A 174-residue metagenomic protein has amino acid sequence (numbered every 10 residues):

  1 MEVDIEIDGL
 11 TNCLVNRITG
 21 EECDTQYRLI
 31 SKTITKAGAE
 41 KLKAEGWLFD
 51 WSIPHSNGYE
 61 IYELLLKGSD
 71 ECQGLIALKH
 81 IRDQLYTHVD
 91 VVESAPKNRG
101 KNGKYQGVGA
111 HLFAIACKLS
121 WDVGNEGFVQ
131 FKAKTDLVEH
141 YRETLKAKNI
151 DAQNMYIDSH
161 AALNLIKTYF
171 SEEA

Functional and structural regions predicted by a protein language model:
M1-G103, K118-F128, D136-E139, E143-A174: Non-catalytic substrate-recognition and accessory regions of acyl/acetyltransferase enzymes
G103-I115: Conserved acetyl-CoA pyrophosphate-binding loop and the N-cap/start of the following alpha-helix in GNAT-like
